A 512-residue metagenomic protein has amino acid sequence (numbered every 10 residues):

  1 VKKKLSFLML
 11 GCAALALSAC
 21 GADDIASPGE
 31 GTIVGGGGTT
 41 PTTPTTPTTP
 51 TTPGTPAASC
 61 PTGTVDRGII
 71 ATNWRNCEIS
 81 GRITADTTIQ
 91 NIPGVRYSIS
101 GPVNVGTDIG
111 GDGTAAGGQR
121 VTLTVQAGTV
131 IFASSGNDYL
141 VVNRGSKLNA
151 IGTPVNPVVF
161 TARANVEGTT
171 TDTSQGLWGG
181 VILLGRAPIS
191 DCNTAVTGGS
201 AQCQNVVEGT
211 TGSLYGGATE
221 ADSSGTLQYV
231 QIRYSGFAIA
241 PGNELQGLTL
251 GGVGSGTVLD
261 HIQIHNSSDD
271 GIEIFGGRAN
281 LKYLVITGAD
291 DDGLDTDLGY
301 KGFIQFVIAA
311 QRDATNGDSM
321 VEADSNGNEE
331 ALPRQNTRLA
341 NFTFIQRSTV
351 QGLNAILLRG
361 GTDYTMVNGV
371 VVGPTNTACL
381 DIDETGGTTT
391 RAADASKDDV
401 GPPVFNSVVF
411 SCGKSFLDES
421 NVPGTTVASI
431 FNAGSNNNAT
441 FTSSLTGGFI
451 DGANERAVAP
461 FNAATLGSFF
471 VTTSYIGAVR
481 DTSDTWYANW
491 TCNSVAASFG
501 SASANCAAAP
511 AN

Functional and structural regions predicted by a protein language model:
V1-L8: Bacterial N-terminal signal peptides that target proteins for export
M9-A14: Hydrophobic helical h-region of N-terminal Sec-dependent signal peptides in bacterial secretory/periplasmic proteins
A16-A19: C-terminal motif of bacterial Sec signal peptides marking the signal peptidase cleavage site
A22: Short, conserved catalytic or interaction motifs in soluble domains
I25-G35, T51-T122, S134-G145, G152 (+3 more regions): Extracellular beta-rich repeat passengers
T39-P53: Extracellular mucin-like PTS domains
N156-P157: Glycine-rich loop(s) and the adjacent beta-strand/alpha-helix scaffold that form part
